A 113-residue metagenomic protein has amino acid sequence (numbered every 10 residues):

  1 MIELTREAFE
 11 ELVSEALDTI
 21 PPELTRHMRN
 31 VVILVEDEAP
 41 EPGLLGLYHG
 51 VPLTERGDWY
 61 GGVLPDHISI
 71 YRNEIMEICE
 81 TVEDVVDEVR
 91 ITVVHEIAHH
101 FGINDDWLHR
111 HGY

Functional and structural regions predicted by a protein language model:
M1-E88, H100, N104-H109: Active-site rim/adjacent substrate-binding subdomains
E88-E96: Short alpha-helical catalytic segment bearing the HExxH-like zincin motif of zinc-dependent metalloproteases
